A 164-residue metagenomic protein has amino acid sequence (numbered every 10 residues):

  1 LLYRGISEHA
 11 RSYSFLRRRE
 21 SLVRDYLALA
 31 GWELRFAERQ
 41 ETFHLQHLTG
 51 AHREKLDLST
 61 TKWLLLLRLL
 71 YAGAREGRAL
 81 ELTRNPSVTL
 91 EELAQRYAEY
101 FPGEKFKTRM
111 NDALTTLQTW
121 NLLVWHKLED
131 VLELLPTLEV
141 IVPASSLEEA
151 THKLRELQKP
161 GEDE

Functional and structural regions predicted by a protein language model:
L1-G50: Eukaryotic partner-binding/assembly regions in large regulatory complexes
L2-Y13, G77-A98: Short acidic, hydrophobic short linear motifs in intrinsically disordered regions
F15-V23, G103-W120: Short amphipathic alpha-helical interaction segments
L16, L56, T60, T83-P86 (+1 more regions): Alpha-helix N-cap/helix-initiation sites
A30-F36, Q118-D130: A short, conserved structural fragment
F43-H47, V124-S146: Accessory beta->alpha helical hairpin/"wing" motif in late/C-terminal subdomains of nucleic-acid enzymes
L48-R84: Short alpha-helical segments that sit at the start of domains
E54-K55, L138-E164: Short, amphipathic alpha-helical interaction segments positioned at domain boundaries
